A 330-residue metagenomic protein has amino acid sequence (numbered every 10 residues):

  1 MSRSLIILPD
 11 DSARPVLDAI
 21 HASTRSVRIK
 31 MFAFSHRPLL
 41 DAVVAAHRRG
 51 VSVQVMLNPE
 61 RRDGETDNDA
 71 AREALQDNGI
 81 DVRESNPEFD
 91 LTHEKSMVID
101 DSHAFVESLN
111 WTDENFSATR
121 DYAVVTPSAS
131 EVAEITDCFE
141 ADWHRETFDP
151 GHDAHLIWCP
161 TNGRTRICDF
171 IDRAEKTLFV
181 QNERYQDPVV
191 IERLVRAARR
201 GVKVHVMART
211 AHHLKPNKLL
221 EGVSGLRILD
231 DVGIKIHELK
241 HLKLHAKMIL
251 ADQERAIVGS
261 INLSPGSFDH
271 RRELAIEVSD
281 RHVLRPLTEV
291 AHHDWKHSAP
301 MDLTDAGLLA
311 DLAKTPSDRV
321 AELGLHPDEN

Functional and structural regions predicted by a protein language model:
M1-L17, H36-F105, L109-R164, R173 (+1 more regions): PLD/PLD-like phosphodiesterase catalytic module centered on the HKD motif
V27: Active-site metal-binding motif and surrounding structural segment of the metallo-beta-lactamase
K30-A33: Pepsin/retropepsin-fold aspartyl endopeptidases
I167-C168: Cysteine-dependent hydrolase recognition
